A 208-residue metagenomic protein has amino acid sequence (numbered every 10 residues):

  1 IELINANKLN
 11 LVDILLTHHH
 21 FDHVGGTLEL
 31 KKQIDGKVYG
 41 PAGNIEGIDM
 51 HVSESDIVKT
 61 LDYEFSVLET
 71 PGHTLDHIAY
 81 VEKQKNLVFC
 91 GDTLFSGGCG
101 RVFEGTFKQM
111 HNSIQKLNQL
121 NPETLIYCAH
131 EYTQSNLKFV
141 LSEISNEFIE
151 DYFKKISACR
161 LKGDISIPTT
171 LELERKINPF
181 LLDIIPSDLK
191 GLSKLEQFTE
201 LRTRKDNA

Functional and structural regions predicted by a protein language model:
I1-L9, I48-S142, T199, K205-D206: Catalytic core of the metallo-beta-lactamase
I1-Y39: Active-site metal-binding motif and surrounding structural segment of the metallo-beta-lactamase
L15, A42, R175: Residues at the C-termini of beta-strands that transition into short coil/loop
H19, G43, E131-Y132: Short beta->alpha linker loops
D22, N44, V102: Glycine-/small-residue-rich active-site loops that bind phosphorylated ligands and cofactors
G26, G47-I48: Short acidic active-site motifs
G40-E46: Short, polar loop motifs at secondary-structure junctions
Q115, Q119-L125, Q134-A208: Accessory terminal helices/loops
